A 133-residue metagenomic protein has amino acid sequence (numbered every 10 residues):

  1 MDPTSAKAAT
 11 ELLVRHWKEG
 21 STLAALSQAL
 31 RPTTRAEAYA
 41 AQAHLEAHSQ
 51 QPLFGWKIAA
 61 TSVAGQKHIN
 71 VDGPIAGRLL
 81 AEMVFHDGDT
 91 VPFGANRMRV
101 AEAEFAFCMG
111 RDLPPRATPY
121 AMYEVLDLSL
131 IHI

Functional and structural regions predicted by a protein language model:
P3-Y120: Extended, compositionally biased flexible segments
M122-S129: Long, well-ordered alpha-helical scaffolding segments within enzyme catalytic domains, especially pronounced
I131-I133: Conserved small/polar residues in nucleotide/adenosyl-binding loops
